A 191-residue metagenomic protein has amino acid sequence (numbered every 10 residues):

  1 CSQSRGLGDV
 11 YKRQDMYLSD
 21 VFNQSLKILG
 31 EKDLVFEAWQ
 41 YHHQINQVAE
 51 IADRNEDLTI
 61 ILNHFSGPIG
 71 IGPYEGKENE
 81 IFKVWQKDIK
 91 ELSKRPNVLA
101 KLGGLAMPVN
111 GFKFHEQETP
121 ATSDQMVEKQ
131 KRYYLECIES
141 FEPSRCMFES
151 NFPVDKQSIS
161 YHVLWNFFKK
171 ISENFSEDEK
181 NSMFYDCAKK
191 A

Functional and structural regions predicted by a protein language model:
C1-Y11: Single conserved hydrophobic/aromatic residue that forms the stacking wall/gate of nucleotide- or nucleobase-binding
Q3, I61, F184: Conserved Rossmann-like nucleotide-binding pocket used by diverse enzymes that bind dinucleotide cofactors
L7-G8, L26, N97, E177 (+1 more regions): A generic alpha-helix preference that emphasizes hydrophobic side chains
D15-M147, S158: Catalytic pocket-lining loop regions of alpha/beta-barrel enzymes, especially the amidohydrolase/enolase/GH5 lineages
R132-E136, S140-M147, V154-A191: Mid-to-C-terminal alpha-helical segments outside catalytic/metal-binding sites
